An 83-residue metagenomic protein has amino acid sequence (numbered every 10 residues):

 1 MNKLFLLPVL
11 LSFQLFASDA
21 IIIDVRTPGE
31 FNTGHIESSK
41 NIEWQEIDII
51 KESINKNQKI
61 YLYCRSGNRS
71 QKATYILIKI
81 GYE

Functional and structural regions predicted by a protein language model:
L4-F13: Sec-dependent N-terminal signal peptides
A17-A20: Boundary at the C-terminal end of the N-terminal hydrophobic targeting segment
I22-D24: Structural scaffold elements adjacent to functional motifs in cytosolic proteins
T27-F31, D48, S66-S70: Solvent-exposed loop/turn segments at secondary-structure junctions within structured extracellular/periplasmic domains
F31-S38, K51-I54: Short loop/helix-cap segments at secondary-structure boundaries that form the rim of catalytic
I42-E43: Short acidic-hydrophobic, aromatic-tinged amphipathic segments that line or gate anion-handling sites
K51-E83: Catalytic cysteine-centered active loop of the rhodanese-like fold, especially the PTP/DSP P-loop
